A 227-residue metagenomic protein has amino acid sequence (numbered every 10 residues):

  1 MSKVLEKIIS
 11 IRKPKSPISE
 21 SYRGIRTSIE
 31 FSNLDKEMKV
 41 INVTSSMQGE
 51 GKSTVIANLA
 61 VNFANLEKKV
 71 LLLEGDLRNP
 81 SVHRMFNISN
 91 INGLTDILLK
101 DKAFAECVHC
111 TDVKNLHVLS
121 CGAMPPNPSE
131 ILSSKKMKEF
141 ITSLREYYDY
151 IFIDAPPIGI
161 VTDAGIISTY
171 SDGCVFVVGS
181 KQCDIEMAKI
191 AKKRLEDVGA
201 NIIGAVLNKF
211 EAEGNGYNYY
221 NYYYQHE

Functional and structural regions predicted by a protein language model:
M1-I29, I185-E227: C-terminal lobe/tail of nucleotide-utilizing enzymes
S2-R23, T27, L34, S45-E50 (+1 more regions): P-loop/Walker-type NTP enzyme "switch/lid" segment
K36-I41, K52: Pre-Walker A (Motif I) flank of P-loop NTPase domains
V55, L59: Hydrophobic positions on the alpha1 helix immediately C-terminal to the Walker A/P-loop
E67-L71: Helical hairpin unit composed of two closely spaced alpha helices linked by a short loop
L77-N79, A103, A123-P126, I158-G159 (+2 more regions): Conserved nucleotide-binding/hydrolysis micro-motifs of P-loop NTPases
S143-E146, I160-K181: Inter-motif core of Ras-like GTPase G domains
F152-A155, L207: Hydrophobic residues in beta-strands of the RecA-like P-loop NTPase core, especially within AAA+ ATPase
